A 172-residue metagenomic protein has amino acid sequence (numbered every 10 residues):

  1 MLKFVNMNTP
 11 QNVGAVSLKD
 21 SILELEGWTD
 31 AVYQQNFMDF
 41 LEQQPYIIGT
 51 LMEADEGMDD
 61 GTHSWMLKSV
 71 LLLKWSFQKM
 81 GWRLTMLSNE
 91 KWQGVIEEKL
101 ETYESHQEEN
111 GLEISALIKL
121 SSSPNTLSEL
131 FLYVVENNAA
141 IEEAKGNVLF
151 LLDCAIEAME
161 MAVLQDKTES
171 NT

Functional and structural regions predicted by a protein language model:
L2-T172: Long compositionally biased, domain-poor regions of proteins
